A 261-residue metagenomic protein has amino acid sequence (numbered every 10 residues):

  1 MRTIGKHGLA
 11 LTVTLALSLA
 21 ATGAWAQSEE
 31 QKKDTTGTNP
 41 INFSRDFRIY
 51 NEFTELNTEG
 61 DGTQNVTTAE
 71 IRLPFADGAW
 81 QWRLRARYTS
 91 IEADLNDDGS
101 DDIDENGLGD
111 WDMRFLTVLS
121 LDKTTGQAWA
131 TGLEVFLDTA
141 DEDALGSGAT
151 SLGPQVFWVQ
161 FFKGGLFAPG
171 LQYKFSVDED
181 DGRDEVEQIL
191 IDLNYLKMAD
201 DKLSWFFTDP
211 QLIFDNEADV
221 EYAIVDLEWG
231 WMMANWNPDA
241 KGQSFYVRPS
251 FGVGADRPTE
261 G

Functional and structural regions predicted by a protein language model:
M1-T38: Cleavable N-terminal export/targeting peptides
A26-D178, G182-G261: Transmembrane beta-barrel domains of Gram-negative outer membranes and organellar outer membranes
